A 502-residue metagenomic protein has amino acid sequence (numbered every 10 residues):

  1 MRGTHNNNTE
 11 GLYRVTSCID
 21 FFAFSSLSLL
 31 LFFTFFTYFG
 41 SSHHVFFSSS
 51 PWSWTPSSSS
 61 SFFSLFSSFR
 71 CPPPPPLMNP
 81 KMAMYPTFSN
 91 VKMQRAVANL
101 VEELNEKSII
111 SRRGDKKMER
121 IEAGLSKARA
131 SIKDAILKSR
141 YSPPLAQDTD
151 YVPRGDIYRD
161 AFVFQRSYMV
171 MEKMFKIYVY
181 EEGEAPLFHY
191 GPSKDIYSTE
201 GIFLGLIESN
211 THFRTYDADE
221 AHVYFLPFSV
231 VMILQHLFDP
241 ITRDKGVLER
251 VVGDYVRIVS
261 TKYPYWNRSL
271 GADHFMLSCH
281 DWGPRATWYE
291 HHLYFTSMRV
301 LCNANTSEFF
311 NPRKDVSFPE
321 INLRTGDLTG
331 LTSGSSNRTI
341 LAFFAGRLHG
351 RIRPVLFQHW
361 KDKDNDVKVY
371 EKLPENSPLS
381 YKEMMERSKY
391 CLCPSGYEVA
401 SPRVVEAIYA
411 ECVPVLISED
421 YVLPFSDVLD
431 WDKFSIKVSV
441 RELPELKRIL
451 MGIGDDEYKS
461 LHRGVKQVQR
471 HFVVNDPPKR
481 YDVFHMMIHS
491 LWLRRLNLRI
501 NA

Functional and structural regions predicted by a protein language model:
R2-C279, G283-L341, R347-V369, L373-E375 (+3 more regions): Juxtamembrane luminal stem/stalk of type II transmembrane Golgi/ER carbohydrate-processing enzymes
E181, F228-V230, C279-D281, G346-L348 (+4 more regions): Residues that form ligand- and interface-recognition hot spots within folded domains
S380-V473: Catalytic binding pocket for nucleotide-activated donors in carbohydrate/polymer assembly enzymes
